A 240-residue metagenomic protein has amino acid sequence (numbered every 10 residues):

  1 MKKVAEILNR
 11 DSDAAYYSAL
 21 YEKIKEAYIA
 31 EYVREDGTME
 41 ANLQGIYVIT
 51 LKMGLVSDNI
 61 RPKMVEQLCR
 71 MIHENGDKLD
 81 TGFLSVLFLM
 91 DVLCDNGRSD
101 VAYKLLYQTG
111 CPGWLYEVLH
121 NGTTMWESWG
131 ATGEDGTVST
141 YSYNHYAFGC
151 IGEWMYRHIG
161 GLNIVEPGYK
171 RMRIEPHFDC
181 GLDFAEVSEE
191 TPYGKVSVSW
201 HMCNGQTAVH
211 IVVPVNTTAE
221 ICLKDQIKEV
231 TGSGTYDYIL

Functional and structural regions predicted by a protein language model:
M1-G136: Catalytic cores of carbohydrate-active enzymes
A5, D100-L240: Non-catalytic C-terminal accessory modules of carbohydrate-active enzymes
